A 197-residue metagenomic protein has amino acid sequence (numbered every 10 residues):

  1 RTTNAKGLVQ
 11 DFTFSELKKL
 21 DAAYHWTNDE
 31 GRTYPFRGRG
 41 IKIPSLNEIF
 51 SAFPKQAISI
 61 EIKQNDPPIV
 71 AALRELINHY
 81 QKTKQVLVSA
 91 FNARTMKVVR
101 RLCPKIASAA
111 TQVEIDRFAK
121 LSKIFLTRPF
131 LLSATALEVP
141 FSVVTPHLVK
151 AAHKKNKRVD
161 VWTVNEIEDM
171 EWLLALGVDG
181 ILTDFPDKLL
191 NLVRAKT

Functional and structural regions predicted by a protein language model:
R1-A107, P129-K155: Metal-dependent phosphodiesterase/phospholipase catalytic core, i.e., the His/Asp/Glu-rich active-site region
F36-G38, T111-Q112, A119-T197: C-terminal active-site rim and adjoining tail of enzyme catalytic domains
D66, D116-R117: Feature marks short, surface-exposed loop/turn motifs that line or immediately flank catalytic pockets and channel
